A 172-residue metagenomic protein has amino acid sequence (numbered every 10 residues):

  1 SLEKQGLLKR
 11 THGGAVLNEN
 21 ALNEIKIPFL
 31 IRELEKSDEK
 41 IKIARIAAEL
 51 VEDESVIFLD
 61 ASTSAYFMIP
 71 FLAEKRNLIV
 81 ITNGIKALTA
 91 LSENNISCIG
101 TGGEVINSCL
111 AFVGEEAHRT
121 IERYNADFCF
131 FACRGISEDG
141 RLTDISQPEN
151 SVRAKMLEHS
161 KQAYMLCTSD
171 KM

Functional and structural regions predicted by a protein language model:
E3, R10, L88-M172: Conserved phosphate- and dinucleotide-binding cores of soluble alpha/beta proteins, encompassing both enzyme active
E3-F58, I69-K75, T89-I96: HTH-adjacent hinge/linker in prokaryotic transcriptional regulators
T63, I85-K86: Alpha-helix/helix-capping structural signal
A65-M68, M172: Short glycine/serine/threonine-rich phosphate/pyrophosphate-binding segments that cradle anionic phosphate groups
L78-I81, C98: Short beta-strand element of Class I
